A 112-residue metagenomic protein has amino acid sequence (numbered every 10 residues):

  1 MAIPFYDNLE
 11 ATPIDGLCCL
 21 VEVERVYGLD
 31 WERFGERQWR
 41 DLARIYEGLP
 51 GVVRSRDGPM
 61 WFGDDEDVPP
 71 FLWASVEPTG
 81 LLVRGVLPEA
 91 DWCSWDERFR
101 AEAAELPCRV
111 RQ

Functional and structural regions predicted by a protein language model:
M1-Q112: Structured alpha/beta or helical-core interaction and ligand-binding surfaces enriched in interleaved
